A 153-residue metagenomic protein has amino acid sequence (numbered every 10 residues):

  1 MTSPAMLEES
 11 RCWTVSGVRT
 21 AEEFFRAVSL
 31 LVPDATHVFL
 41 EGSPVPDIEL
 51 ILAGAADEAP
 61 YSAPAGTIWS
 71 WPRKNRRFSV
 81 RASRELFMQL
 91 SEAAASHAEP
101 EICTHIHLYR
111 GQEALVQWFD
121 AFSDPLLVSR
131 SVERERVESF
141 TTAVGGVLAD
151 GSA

Functional and structural regions predicted by a protein language model:
M1-A153: Structured alpha/beta or helical-core interaction and ligand-binding surfaces enriched in interleaved
